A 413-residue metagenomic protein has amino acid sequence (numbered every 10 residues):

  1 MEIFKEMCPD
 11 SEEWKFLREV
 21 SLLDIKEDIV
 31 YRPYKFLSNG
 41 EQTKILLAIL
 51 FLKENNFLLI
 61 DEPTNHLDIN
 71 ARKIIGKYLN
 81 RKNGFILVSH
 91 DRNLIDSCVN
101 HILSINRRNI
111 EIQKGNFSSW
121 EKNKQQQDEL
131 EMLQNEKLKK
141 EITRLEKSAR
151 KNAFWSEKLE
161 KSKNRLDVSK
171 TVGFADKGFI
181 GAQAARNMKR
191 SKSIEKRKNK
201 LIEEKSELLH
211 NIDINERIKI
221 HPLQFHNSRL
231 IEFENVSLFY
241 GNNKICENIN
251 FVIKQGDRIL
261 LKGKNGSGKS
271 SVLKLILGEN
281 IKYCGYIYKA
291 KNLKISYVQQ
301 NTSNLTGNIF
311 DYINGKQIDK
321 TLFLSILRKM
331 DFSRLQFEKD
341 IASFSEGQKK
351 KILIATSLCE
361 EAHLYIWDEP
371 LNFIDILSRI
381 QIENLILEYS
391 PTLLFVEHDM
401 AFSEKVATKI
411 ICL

Functional and structural regions predicted by a protein language model:
M1-N135, F225-L413: ABC ATP-binding cassette signature C-motif
P9-F36, N123-G241: Coupling and communication elements adjacent to P-loop NTPase active sites across diverse families
